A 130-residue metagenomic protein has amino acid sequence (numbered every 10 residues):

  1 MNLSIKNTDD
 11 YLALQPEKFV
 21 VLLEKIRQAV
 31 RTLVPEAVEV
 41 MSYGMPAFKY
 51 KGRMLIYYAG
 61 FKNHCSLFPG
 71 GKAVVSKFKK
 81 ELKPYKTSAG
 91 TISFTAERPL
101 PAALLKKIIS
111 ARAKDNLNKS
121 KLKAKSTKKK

Functional and structural regions predicted by a protein language model:
M1-K130: Charge-dense, helix-prone N-terminal extensions
